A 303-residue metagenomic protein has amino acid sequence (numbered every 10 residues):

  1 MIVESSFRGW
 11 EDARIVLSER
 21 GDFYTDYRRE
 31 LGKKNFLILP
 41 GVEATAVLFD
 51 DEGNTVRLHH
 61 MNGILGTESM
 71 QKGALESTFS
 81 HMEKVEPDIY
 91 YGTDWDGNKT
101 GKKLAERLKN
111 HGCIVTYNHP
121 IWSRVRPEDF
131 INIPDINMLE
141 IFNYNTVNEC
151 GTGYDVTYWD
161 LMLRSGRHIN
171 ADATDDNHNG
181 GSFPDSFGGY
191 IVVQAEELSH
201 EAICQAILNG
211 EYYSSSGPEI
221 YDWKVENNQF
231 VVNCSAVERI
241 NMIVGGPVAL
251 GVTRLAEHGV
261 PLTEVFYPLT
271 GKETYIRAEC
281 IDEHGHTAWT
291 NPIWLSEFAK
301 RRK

Functional and structural regions predicted by a protein language model:
M1-I114, N118, V125-P127, N132-P134 (+4 more regions): A metal-dependent hydrolase metal-coordination microenvironment
E52-G66, S123-K303: Charged catalytic cores and adjacent phosphate/nucleic-acid-binding surfaces used for phosphate/nucleic-acid chemistry
